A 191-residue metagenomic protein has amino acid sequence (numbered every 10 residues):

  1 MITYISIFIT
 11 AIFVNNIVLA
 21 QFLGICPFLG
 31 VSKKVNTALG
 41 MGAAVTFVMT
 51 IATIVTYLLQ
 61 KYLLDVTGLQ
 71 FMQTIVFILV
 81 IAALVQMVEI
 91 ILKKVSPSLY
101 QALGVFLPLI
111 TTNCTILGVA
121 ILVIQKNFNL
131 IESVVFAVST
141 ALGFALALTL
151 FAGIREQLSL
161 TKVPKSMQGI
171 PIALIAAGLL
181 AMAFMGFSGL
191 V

Functional and structural regions predicted by a protein language model:
M1-I5, L58-F71, I121-E132, S188-V191: Helix-coil boundary and interhelical linker segments in multi-pass alpha-helical membrane proteins
Y4-L19, G68-A83, V134-A147: Structural signature of hydrophobic alpha-helical transmembrane segments
S6, L130-V191: C-terminal transmembrane helix-loop-helix hairpin of multi-pass membrane proteins
I7, V14, V45, T50-I54 (+4 more regions): Hydrophobic core segments of alpha-helical transmembrane domains in multi-pass membrane transport and ion-translocation
F22-G30, E89-V95, V105-L107, C114-N127: Generic transmembrane alpha-helix signature in multi-pass membrane proteins, especially transporters/channels
L23-T37, V85-L99, F151-K162: C-terminal ends of transmembrane helices
N36-F47, F71-F77, L99-I110, P164-I172: Cytoplasmic-side transmembrane-helix entry/capping segments in multi-pass membrane proteins
K61-G104: Ordered, amphipathic secondary-structure segments that act as subunit-interaction surfaces in large macromolecular
